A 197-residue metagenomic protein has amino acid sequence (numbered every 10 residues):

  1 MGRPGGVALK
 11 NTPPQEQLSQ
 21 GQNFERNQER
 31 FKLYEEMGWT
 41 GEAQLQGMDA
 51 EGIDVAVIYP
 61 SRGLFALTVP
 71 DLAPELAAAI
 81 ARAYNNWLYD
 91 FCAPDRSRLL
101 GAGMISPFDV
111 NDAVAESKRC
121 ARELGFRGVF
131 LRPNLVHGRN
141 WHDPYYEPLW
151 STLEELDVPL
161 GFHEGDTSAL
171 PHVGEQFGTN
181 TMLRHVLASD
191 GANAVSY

Functional and structural regions predicted by a protein language model:
M1-Y197: Helix-coil boundary/capping segments in enzymes
